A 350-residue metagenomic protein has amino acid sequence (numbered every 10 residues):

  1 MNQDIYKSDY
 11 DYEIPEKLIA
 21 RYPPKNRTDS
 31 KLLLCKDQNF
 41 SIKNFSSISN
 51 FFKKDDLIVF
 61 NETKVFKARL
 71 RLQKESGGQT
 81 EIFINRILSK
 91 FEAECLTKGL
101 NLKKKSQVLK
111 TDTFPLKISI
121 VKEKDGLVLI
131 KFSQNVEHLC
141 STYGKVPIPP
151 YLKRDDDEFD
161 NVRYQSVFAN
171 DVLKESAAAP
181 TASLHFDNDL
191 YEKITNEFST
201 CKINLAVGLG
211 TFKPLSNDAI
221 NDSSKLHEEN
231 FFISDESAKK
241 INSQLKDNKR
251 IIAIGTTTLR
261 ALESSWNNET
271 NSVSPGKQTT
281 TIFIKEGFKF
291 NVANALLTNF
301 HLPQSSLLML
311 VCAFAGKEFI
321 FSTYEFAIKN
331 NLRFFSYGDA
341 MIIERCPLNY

Functional and structural regions predicted by a protein language model:
M1-Y350: A cross-family signal for N-terminal binding/gating loops and helix N-caps that shape access to the active site
